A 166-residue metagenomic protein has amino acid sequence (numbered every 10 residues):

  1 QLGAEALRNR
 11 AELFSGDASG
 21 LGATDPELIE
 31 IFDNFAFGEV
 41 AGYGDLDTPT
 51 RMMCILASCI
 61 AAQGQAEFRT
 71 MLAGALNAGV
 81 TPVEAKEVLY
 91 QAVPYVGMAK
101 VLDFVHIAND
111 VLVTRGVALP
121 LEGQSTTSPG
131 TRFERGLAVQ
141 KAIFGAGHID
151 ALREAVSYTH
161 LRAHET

Functional and structural regions predicted by a protein language model:
Q1-P49, N77, V101-R162: Acidic, glycine/proline-rich low-complexity segments that act as flexible tails and inter-domain linkers
D47-T48, Q63-Q65: Alpha-helix boundary/capping segments in eukaryotic regulatory proteins
T50-C59, F68, V88-L89, R162: Short, structured motif recognition centered on aromatic/hydrophobic residues
I60-A61, A78, Q91-M98: A short structural micro-motif
G64-E84, L102-N109: Extended intrinsically disordered, low-complexity coil regions enriched in Ser, Thr, Gly, Ala and often Pro
T70, Q91-A92, Q124: Sparse recognition of residues in long alpha-helices and their boundaries
